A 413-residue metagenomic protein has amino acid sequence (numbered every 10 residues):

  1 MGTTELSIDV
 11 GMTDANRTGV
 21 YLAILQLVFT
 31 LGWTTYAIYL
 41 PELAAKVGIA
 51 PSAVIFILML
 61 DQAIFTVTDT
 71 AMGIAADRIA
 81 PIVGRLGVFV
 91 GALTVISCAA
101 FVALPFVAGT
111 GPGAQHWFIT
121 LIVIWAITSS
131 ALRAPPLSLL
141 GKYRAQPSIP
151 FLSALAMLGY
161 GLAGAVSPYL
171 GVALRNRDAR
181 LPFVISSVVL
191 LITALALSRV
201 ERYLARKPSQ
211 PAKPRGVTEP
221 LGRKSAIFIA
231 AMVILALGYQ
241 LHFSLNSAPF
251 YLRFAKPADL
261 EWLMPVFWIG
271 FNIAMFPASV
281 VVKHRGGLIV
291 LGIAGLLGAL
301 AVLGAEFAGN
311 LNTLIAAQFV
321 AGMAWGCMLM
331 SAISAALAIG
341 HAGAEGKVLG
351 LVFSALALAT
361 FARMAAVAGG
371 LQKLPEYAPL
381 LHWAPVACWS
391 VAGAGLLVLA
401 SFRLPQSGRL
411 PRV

Functional and structural regions predicted by a protein language model:
G2-A15, Y203-A230, V413: Juxtamembrane intracellular "pre-TM" segments in multi-pass secondary transporters
G2-F65, A226-A231, A236-R253: Helix-loop boundary and gating motifs at the non-cytosolic
T68-V83, A274-G287: Helix-to-loop junctions at the C-terminal end of transmembrane segments in multipass secondary transporters
L86, V172-V189, A368-A392: A membrane-interface helix-boundary motif in multi-pass transporters
L86-A103, I289-L303: Structural signature of the two symmetry-related core transmembrane helices
A131-R144, C327-H341: Intracellular juxtamembrane helix-capping segments at the cytosolic ends of symmetry-related transmembrane helices
P150-V172, F353-M364: Glycine-rich segments within core transmembrane alpha-helices of 12-TM secondary carriers
G343-L374: A late C-terminal transmembrane helix in Major Facilitator Superfamily
